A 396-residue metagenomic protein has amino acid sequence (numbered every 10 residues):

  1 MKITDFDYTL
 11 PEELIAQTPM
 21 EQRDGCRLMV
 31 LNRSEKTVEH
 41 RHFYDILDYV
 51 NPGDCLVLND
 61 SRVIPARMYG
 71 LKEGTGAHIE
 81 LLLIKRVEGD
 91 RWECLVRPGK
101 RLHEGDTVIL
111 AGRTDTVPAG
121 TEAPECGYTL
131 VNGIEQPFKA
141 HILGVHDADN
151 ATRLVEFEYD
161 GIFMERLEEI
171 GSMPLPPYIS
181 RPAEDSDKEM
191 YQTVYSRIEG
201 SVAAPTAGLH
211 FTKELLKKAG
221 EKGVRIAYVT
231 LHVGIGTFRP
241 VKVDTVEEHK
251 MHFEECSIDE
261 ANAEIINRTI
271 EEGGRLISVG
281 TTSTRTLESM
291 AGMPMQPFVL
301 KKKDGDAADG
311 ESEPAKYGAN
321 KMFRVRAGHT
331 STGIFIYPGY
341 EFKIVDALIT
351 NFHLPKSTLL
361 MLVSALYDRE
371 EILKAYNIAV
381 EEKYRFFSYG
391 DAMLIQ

Functional and structural regions predicted by a protein language model:
M1-Q396: Surface-exposed, charge/polar-rich loops and edge strands
